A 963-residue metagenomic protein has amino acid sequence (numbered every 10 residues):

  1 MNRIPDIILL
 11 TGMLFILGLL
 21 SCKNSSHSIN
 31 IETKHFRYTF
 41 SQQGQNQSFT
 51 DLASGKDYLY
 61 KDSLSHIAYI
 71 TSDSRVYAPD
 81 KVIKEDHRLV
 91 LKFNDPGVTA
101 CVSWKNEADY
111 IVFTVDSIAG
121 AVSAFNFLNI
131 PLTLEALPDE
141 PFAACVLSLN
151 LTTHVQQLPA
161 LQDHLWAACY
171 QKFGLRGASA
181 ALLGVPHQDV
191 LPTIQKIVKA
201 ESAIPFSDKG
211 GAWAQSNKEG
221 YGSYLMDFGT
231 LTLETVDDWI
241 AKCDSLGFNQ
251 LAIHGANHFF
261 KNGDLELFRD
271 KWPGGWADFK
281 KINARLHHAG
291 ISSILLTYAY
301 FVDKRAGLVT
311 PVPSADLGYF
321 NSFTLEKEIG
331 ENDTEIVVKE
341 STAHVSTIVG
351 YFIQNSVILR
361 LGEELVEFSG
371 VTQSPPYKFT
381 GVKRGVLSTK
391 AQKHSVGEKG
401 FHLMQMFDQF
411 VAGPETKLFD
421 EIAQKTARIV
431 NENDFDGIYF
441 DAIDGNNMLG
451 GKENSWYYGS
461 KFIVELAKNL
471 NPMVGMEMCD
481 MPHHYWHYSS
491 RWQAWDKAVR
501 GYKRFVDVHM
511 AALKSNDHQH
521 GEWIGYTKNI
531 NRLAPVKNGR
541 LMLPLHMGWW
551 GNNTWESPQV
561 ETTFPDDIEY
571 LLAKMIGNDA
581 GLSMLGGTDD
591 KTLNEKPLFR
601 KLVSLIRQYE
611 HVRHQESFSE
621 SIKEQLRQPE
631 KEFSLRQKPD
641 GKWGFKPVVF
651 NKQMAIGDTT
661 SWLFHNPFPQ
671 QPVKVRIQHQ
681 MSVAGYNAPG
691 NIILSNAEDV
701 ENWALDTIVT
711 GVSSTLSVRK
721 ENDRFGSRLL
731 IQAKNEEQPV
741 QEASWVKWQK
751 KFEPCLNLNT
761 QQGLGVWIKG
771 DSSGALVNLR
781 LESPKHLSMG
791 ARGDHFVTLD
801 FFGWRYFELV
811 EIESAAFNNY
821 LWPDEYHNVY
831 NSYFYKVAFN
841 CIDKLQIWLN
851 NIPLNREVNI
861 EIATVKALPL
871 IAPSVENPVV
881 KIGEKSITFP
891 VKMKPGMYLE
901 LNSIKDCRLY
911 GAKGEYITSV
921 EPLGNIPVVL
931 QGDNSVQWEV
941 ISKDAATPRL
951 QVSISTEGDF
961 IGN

Functional and structural regions predicted by a protein language model:
I31-L251, G255, P273, R285 (+14 more regions): Carbohydrate-recognition beta-sandwich/jelly-roll modules in extracellular/periplasmic carbohydrate-active proteins
K218-S322, M404-Y457: Aromatic-lined carbohydrate-binding/catalytic grooves of carbohydrate-active enzymes
A299, D303-R384, S388-A391: Autoprocessing Asn-cyclization modules and mimics
L308-F320, F407-K417, E421, A467-T592: Glycan-recognition surfaces
V338, V345-S346, R384-Q392, D800 (+1 more regions): Intrinsically disordered, low-complexity segments enriched in serine, threonine, and glycine
Q615-M654, F664-P669, Q678-T715, P869-I871: Extracellular carbohydrate-recognition regions
S717-V746: Short carbohydrate-recognition loop motifs
N735-S832, R856, Q951-N963: Extracellular ligand-binding interfaces
